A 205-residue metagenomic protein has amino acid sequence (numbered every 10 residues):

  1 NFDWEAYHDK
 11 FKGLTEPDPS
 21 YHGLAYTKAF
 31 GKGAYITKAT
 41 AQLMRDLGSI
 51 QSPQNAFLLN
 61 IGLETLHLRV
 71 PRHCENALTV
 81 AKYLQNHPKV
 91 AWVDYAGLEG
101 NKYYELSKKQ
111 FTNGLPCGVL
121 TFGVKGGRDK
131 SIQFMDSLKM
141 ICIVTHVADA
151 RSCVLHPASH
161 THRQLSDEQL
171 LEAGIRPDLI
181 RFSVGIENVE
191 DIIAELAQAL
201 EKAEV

Functional and structural regions predicted by a protein language model:
N1-V119, G123-S152: Active-site C-terminal subdomain of aminotransferase-like
R69, D136-S137, V144, S152-V205: PLP-dependent enzyme catalytic core of the Aspartate aminotransferase-like
